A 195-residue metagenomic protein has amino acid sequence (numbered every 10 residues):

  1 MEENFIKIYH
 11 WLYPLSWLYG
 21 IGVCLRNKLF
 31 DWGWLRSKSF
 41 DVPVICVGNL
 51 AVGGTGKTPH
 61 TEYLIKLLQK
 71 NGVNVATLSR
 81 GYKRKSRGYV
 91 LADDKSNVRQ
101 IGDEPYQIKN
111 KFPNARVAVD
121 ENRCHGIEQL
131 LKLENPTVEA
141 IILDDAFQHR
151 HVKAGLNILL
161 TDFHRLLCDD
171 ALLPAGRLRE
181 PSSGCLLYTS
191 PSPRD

Functional and structural regions predicted by a protein language model:
M1-V42: A transmembrane-helix-recognition feature enriched in membrane-embedded lipid enzymes and envelope glyco-/phospholipid
L18, T58, I108, D144 (+1 more regions): Residue-level signal for inorganic ion chemistry
W32-K83, Y89: Walker A (P-loop) phosphate-binding motif
K85-R99: A charged helix-plus-loop insertion that forms the helical arch/lid used to bind and gate nucleic-acid substrates
K95-E121: Nucleotide-state-sensitive switch-loop elements of NTP-binding domains
R123-I127, D145-L186: Flexible active-site lid/hinge loop adjacent to a nucleotide/diphosphate and Mg2+-phosphate binding pocket
L133-E139: Glycine-rich phosphate-binding loop signature in dinucleotide/nucleotide-binding domains
T189-D195: Conserved small/polar residues in nucleotide/adenosyl-binding loops
